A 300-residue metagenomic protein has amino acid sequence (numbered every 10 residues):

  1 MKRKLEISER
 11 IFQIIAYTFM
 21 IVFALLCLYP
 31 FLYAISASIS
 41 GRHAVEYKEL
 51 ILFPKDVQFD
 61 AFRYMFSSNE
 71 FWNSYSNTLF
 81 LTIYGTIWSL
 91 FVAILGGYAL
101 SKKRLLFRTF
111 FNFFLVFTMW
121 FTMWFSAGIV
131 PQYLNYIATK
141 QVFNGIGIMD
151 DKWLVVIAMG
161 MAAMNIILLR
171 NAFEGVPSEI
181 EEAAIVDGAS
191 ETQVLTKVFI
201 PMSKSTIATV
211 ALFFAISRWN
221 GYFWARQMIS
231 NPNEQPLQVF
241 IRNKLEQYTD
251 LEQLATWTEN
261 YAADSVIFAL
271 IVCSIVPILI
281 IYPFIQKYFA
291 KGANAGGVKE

Functional and structural regions predicted by a protein language model:
K2-E300: A hydrophobic, multi-pass inner-membrane permease signature
